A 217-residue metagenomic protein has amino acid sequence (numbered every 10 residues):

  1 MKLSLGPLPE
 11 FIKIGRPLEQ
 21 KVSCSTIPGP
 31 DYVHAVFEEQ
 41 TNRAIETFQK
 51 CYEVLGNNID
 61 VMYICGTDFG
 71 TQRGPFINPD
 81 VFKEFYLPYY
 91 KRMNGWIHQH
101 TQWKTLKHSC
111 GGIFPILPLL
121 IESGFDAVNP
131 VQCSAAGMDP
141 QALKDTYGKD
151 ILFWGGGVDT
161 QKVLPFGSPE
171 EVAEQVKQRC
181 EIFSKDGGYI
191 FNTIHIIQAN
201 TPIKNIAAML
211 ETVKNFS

Functional and structural regions predicted by a protein language model:
M1-S217: Active-site loop segments of alpha/beta catalytic cores
